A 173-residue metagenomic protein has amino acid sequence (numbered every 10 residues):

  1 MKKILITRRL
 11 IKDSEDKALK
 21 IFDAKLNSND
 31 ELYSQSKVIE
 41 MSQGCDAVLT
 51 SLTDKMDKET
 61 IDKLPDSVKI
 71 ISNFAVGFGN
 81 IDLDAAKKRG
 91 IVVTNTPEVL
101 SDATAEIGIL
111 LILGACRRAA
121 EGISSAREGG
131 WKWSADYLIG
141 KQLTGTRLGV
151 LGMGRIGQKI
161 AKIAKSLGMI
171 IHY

Functional and structural regions predicted by a protein language model:
M1, V68, T144-R147: Phosphate-coordination loops involved in phosphoryl transfer and adenosine-cofactor binding
M1-C45: N-terminal glycine-/charge-rich "phosphate-binding" loop or analogous flexible N-terminal tail
R8-I11, N29-L32, L52-M56, A75-F78 (+1 more regions): Short beta->alpha connector loops
S28-Y33, L52-T53, E128-D136: Short gly/ser/thr-rich secondary-structure transition/capping motifs
D46-R127: Phosphate/diphosphate ligand-binding glycine-rich loop within oxidoreductases
D136-Y173: Rossmann-like dinucleotide/phosphate-binding beta-alpha-beta segment
